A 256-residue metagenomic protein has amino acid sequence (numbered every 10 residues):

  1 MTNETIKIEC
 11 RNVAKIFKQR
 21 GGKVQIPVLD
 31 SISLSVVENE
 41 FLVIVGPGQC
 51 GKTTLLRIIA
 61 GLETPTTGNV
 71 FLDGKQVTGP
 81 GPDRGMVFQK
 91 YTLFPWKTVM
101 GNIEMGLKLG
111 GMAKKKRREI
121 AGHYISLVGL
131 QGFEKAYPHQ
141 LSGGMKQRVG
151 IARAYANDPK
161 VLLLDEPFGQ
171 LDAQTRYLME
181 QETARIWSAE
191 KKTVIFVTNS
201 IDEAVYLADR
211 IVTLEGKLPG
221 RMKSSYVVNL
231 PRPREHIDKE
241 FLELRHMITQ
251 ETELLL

Functional and structural regions predicted by a protein language model:
V45-P47: The feature captures the beta-strand-to-loop junction immediately N-terminal to the Walker
A60: Helix-to-loop junction immediately C-terminal to a conserved catalytic motif
G68-P80: Conserved ABC transporter NBD signature motif
M100-K108, R118, V227: Short helical segment in ABC ATPase nucleotide-binding domains corresponding to the A-loop/adjacent helical element
K108, A113-F133, R185: Conserved ABC ATPase "signature" region
A136-H139, N157: Conserved signature/switch motifs of ABC ATPase nucleotide-binding domains
I151: Hydrophobic anchor residue at the start of the ABC signature
L162-D165: Catalytic Walker B motif of ABC-type/P-loop ATPase nucleotide-binding domains
